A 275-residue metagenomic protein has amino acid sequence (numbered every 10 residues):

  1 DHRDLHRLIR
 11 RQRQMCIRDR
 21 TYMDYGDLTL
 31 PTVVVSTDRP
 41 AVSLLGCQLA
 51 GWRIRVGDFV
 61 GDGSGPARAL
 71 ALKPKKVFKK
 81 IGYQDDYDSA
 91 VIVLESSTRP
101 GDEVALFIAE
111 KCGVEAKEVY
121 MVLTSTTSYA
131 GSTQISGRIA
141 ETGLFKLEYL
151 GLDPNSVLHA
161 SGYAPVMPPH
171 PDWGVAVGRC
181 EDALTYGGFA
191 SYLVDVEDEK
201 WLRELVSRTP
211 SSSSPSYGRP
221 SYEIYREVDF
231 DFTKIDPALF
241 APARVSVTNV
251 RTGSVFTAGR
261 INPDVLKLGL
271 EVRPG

Functional and structural regions predicted by a protein language model:
D1-R13, I17: Single conserved hydrophobic/aromatic residue that forms the stacking wall/gate of nucleotide- or nucleobase-binding
Q14, R18-S96: A generic, well-ordered mixed alpha/beta core segment in the N-terminal half of proteins
R18-T21, M121-S125, S156-V157, E223-F240: Short glycine-rich, low-complexity/disordered patches
I81-S89, K200-L202, G259-D264, E271-P274: Extended, well-folded catalytic/binding cores that form a central cleft or groove in large enzyme and scaffold domains
V93, P100, T127: Glycine-rich, mobile lid/loop segments that gate access to catalytic sites or pores
S97-R99, E197-E199, T252-S254, N262-P263: Short, glycine-/Ser/Thr-/acidic-enriched flexible segments
V104, I108-S214, G218-S221: A contiguous, surface-oriented mixed alpha/beta subdomain in the mid-to-C-terminal portion of proteins that forms
S216-G275: C-terminal structured domains
